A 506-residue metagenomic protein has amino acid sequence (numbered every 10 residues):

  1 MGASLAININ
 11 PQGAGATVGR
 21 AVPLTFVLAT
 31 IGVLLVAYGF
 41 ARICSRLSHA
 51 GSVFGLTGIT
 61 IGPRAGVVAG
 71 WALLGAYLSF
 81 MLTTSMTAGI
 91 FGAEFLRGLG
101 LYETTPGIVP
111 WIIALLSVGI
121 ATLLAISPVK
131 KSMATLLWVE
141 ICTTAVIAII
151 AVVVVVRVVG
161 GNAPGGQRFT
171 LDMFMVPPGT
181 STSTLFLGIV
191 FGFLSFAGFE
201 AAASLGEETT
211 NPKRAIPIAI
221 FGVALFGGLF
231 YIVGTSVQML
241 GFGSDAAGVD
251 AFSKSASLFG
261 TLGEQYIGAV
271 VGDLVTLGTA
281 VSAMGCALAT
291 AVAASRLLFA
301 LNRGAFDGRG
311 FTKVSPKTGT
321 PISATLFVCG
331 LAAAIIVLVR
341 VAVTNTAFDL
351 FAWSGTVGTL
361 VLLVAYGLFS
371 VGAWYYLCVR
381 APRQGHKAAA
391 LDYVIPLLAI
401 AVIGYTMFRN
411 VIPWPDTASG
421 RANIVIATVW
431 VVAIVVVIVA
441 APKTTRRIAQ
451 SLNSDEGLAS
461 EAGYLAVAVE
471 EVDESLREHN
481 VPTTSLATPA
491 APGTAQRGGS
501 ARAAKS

Functional and structural regions predicted by a protein language model:
M1-N8, L194, L331, I403: The first (N-terminal) embedded transmembrane alpha-helix
I9-T105, F226, I232, A422-V435: Extracellular loop-to-transmembrane helix junctions
Q12-P23, L96-G107, V129-E140, L274 (+3 more regions): Transmembrane helix-loop boundary segments of multi-pass membrane transporters
V22-P23, L99-V109, W138-T276: Helix-loop-helix junctions that connect adjacent transmembrane segments in multi-pass membrane transporters
H49, A72-I90, F196, E200-T209 (+2 more regions): Membrane-helix boundary/coupling elements in multi-pass transport proteins
G55-T57, G62, E94-L101, A219-A291 (+1 more regions): TM-loop-TM module centered on a large, flexible mid-protein loop between adjacent transmembrane helices in multi-pass
P110-P164, I220-L225, V361-L368, R380 (+3 more regions): Membrane-interface loop-to-helix entry segments
S370-I395, W414-S506: Terminal cytosolic tails of multi-pass membrane transporters, especially the segment immediately following the final
